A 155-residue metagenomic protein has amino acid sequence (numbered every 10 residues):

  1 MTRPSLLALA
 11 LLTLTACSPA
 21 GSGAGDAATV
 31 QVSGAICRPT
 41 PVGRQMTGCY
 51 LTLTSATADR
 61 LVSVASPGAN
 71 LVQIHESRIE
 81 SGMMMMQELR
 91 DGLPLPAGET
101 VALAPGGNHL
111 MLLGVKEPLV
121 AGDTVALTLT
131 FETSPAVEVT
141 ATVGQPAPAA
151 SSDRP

Functional and structural regions predicted by a protein language model:
M1-L7: Bacterial N-terminal signal peptides that target proteins for export
A8-L9, T29: Secretory-pathway extracellular proteins and peptide precursors enriched for disulfide-bonded cysteines
C17-G21: Bacterial signal peptide processing site
G23-P155: Compact, glycine-rich, soluble single-domain proteins
